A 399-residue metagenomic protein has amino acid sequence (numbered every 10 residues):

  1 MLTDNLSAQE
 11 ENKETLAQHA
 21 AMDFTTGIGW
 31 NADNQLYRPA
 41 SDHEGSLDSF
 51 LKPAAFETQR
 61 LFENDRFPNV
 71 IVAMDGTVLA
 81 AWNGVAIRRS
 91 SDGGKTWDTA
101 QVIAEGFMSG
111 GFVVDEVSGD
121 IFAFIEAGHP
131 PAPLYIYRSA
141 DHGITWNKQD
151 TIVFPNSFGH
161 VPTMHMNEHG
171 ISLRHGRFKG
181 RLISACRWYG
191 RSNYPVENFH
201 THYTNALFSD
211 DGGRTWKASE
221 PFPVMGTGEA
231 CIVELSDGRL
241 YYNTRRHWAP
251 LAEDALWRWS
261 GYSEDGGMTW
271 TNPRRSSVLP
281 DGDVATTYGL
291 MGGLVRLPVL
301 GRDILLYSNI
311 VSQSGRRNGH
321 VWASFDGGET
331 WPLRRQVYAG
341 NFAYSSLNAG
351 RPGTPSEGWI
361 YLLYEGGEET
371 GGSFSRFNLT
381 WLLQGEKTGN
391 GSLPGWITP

Functional and structural regions predicted by a protein language model:
M1-N5: C-terminal segment of classical bacterial N-terminal signal peptides
E10-P399: Asp-box/BNR beta-propeller blade signature and adjacent active/binding-site loops in extracellular glycan-interacting
